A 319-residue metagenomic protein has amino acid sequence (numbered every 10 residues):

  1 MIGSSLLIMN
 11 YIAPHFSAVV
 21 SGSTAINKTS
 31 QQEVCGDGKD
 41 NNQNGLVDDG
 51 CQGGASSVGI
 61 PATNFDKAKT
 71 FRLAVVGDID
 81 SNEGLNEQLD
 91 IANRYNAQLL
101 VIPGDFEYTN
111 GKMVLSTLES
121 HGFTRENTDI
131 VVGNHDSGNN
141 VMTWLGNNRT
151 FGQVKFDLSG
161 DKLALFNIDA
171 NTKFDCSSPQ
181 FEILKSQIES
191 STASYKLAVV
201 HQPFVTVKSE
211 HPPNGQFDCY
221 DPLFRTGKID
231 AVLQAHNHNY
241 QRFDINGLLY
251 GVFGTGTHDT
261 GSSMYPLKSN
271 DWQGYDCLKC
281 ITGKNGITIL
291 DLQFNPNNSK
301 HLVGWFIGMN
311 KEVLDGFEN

Functional and structural regions predicted by a protein language model:
M1-T24: Secretory targeting signatures
T24-S57, L99, T109: Extracellular calcium-associated, cysteine-rich motifs in secreted modular proteins
D40, S81, Y108, T172 (+2 more regions): Short, glycine/acidic-enriched loop or turn micro-motifs at the edges of active sites
G53-L115, T206-V207: N-terminal active-site segment of His-dependent metallophosphoesterases
F65, R72, N93, G111-K196 (+3 more regions): Extended active-site neighborhood of metal-dependent phosphoesterases/phosphodiesterases
D78, G104-D105, G133-N134, I168 (+2 more regions): Active-site glycine-centered loops adjacent to acidic/histidine catalytic or metal-binding residues that shape
D276-N319: A short C-terminal boundary segment appended to hydrolase-like catalytic domains
